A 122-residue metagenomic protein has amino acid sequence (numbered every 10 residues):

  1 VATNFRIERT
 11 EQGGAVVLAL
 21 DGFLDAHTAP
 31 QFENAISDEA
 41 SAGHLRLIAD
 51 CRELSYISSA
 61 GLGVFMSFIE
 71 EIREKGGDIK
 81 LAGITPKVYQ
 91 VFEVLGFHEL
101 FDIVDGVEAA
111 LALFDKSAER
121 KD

Functional and structural regions predicted by a protein language model:
V1-A19: Short beta-strand/loop segment at the start of cytosolic alpha/beta domains
A2, A19, G96-E99, G106: Residue-level signal for pocket-adjacent positions within structured domains
E8, A82, V104: General small-molecule cofactor/ligand-binding pocket signal
E8-E11, I48, D122: Small/flexible residues
Q12-G13, R52, I84, E108: Conserved catalytic submotifs in the C-terminal HATPase_c
F23-F101: Amphipathic alpha-helical interaction surfaces in cytosolic regulatory modules
I103-D122: A charged, well-structured terminal subsegment
